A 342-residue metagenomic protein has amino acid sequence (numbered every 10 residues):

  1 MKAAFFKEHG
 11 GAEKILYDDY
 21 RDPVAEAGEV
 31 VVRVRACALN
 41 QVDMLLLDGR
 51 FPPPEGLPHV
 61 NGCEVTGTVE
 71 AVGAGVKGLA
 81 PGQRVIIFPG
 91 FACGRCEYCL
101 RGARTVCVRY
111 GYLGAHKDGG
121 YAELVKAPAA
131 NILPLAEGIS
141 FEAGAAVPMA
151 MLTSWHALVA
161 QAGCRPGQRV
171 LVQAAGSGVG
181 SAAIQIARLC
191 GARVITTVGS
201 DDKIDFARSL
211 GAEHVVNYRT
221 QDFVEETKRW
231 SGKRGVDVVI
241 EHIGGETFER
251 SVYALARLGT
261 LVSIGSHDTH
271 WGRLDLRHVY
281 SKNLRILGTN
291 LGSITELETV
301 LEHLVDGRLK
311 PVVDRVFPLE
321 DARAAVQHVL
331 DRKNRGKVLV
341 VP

Functional and structural regions predicted by a protein language model:
K2, L16, R33, T66-T68 (+1 more regions): Residues located in well-ordered beta-strands
R21-C37, R50-L100, T105, A136-G138: Glycine-rich beta-strand-centered segment in the early N-terminal region that forms part of a ligand/cofactor-binding
G90-L124, P128-A130: Cysteine-cluster motifs in flexible loop/terminal segments that predominantly coordinate metals
I139-Q221: Mid-domain Rossmann-like dinucleotide-binding core that forms the NAD(H)/NADP(H) cofactor-binding site
I195-V198, D205-R285: Glycine-rich cofactor phosphate-binding loops and adjacent beta1-alpha1 units of small-molecule cofactor enzyme domains
V252-Y253, I294-P342: C-terminal hydrophobic helical "lid"/dimerization subdomain of Rossmann-like NAD(P)H-dependent oxidoreductases
